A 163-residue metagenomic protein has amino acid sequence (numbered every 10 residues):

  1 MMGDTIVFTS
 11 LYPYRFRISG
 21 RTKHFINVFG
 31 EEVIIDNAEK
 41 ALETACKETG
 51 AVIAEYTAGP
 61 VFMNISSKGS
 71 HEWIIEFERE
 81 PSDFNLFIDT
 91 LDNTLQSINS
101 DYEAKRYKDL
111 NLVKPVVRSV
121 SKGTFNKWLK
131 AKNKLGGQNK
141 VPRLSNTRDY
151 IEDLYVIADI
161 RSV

Functional and structural regions predicted by a protein language model:
M1-V163: AMP-binding adenylation
